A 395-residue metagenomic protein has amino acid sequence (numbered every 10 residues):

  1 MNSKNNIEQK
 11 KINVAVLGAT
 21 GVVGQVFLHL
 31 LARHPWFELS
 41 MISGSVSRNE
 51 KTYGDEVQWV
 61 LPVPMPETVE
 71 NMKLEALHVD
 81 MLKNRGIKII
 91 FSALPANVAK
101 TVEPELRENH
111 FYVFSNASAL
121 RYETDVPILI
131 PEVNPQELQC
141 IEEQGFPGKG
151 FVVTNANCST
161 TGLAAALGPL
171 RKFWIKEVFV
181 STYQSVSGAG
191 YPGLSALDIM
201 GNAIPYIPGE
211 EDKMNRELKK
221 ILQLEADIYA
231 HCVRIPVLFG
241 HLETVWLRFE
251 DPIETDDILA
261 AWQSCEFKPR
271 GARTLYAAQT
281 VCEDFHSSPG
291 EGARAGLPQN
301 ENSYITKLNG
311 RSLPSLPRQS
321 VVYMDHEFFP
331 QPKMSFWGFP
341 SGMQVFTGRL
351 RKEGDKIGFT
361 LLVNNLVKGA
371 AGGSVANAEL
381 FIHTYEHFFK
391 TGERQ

Functional and structural regions predicted by a protein language model:
N2-M200, D227, R273, D284-P298 (+6 more regions): N-terminal Rossmann-like NAD(P) cofactor-binding subdomain of oxidoreductases, focused on the glycine-rich
S187-Q395: Charged docking surfaces used in two-component/phosphorelay signaling
